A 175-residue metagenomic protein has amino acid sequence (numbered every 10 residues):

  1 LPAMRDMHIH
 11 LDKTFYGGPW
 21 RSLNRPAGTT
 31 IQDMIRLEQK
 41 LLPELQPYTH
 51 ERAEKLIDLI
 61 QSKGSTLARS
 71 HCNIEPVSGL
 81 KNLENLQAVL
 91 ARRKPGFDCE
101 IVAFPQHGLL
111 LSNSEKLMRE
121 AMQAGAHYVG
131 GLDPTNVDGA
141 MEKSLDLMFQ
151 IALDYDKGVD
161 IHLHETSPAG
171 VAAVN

Functional and structural regions predicted by a protein language model:
L1-A3, I57, Y155: A generic hydrophobic-helix recognition signal that picks specific residues within alpha-helical hydrophobic
L1-W20, T166-S167: Di-metal (Zn2+ and/or Mg2+/Mn2+) metal-binding site signature of metallo-dependent hydrolases with the MBL/beta-CASP
T14-T49, G125-Y128, I151, Y155 (+1 more regions): Active-site gating loops and adjacent loop-to-helix segments of metal-dependent hydrolytic enzymes
G17-L23, E51-A53, L80-E84, S112-E115: Short acidic/polar alpha-helix capping motifs at helix-coil junctions
Q32-P43, E51-K81, L86, K94-Q106 (+2 more regions): Divalent metal-dependent hydrolysis catalytic cores, especially in the metallo-beta-lactamase
K81-P95, L111-N175: Histidine/acidic residue-rich metal-binding segments in metalloenzymes
